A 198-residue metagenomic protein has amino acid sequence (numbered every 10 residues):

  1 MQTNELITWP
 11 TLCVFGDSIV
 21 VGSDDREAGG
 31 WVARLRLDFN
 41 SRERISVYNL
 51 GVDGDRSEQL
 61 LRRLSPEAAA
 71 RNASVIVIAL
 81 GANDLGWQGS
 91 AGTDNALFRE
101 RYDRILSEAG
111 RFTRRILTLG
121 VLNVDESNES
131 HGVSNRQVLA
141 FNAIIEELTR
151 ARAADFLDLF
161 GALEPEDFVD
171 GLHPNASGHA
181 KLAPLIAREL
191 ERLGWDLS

Functional and structural regions predicted by a protein language model:
M1-D53, E58-Q59, R63-N72: Serine-esterase "nucleophile elbow" of acetyl-processing enzymes
L6, L37-E43, L61-S198: Alpha-helical cap/lid subdomain in secreted, periplasmic, or secretory-pathway luminal O-acyl-processing enzymes
